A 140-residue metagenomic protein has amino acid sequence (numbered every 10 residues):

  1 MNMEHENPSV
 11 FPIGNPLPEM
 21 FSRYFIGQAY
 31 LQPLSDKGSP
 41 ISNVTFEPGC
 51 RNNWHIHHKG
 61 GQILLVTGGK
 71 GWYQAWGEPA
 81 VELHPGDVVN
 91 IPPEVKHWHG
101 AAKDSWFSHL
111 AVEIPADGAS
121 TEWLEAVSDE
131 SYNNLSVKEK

Functional and structural regions predicted by a protein language model:
M1-P40, T121-K140: A short, N-terminal "cap"/entry segment at the start of jelly-roll beta-barrel domains of the cupin/DSBH fold
V10, R23, T45, L65 (+1 more regions): Short glycine- and Lys/Arg-enriched binding-loop motifs that mark or flank ligand-binding interfaces
Q28, G38, G60, S105-F107: Short acidic/glycine-enriched loop/turn segments that link adjacent beta-strands
L31-P33, I41-T45, I63, A80 (+2 more regions): Conserved hydrophobic/aromatic beta-strand scaffold that supports enzyme active sites
P40-H58: Conserved short histidine dyad/triad with adjacent acidic residue
N43, I56, T67-G68, A75-G77 (+2 more regions): Residue-level recognition of conserved beta-strand positions in structured domain cores
R51, H58-P85, V95: A short beta-strand-loop-beta hairpin characteristic of the jelly-roll/cupin
W72, A80, H84-P85, P93-T121: Ligand-binding loop in jelly-roll beta-barrel domains
